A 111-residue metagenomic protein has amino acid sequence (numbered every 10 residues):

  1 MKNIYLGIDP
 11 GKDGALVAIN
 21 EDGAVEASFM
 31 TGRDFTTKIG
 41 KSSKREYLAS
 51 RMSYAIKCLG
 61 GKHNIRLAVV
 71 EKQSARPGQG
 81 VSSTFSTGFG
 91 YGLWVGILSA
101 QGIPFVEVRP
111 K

Functional and structural regions predicted by a protein language model:
M1-K111: Phosphate- and other anionic-substrate recognition elements at nucleic-acid/protein interfaces
